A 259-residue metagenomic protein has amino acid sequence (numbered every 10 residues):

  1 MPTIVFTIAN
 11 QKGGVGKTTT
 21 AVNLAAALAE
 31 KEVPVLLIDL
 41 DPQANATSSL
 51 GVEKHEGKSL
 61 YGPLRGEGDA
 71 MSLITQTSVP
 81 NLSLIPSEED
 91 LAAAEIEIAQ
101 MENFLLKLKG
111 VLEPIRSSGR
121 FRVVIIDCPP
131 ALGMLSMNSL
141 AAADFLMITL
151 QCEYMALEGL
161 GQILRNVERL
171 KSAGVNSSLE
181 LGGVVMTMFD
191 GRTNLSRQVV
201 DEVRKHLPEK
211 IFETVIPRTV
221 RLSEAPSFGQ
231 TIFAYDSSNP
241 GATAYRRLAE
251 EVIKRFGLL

Functional and structural regions predicted by a protein language model:
M1-L259: P-loop NTP-binding core
